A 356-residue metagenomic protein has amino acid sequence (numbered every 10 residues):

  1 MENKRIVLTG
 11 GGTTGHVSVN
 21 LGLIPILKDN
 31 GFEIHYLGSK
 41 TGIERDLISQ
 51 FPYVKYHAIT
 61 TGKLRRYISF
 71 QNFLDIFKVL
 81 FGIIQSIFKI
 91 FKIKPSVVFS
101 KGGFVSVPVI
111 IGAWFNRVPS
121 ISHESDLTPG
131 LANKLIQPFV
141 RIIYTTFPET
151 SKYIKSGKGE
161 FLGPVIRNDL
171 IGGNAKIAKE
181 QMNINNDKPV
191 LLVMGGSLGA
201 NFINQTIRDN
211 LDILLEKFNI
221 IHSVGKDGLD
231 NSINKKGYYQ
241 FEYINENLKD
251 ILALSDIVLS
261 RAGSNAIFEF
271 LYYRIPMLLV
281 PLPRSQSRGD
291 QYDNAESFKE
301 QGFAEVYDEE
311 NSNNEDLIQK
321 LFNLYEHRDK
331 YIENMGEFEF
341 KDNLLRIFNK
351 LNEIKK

Functional and structural regions predicted by a protein language model:
N3-G11, K28-I76, D308-E310: Conserved nucleotide-sugar phosphate-binding/catalytic loop shared by glycosyltransferases and other
K4, D329-K341: A short, well-ordered alpha-helix in the C-terminal region of glycosyltransferases
R5, E33, V54-K55, W114-K176 (+2 more regions): Active-site-proximal region of nucleotide-activated glycan assembly enzymes, centered on histidine/acidic-rich loops
Y36, G42, D46-P52, I177 (+3 more regions): Donor-nucleotide binding loops and adjacent catalytic segments primarily of GT-B fold Leloir glycosyltransferases
I68-V97, F115: An amphipathic, basic-hydrophobic alpha-helix
P95-V97, A253-F268, I275-P276: Acidic donor-binding loop of glycosyltransferase active sites
E300-D308, S312-D329: C-terminal "capping" alpha-helix adjacent to the active site of nucleotide-linked donor transferases in cell-envelope
F340-K356: C-terminal alpha-helical cap of glycosyltransferases
